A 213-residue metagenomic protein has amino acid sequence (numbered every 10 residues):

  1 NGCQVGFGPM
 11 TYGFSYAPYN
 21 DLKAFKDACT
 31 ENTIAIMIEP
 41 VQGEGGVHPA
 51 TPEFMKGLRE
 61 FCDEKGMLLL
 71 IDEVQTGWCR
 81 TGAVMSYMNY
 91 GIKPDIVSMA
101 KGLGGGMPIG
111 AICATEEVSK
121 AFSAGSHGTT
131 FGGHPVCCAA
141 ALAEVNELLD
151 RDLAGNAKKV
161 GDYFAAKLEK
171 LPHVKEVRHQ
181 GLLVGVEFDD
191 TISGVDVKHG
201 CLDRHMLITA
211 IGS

Functional and structural regions predicted by a protein language model:
N1-S213: Conserved N-terminal phosphate-binding loop of PLP-dependent enzymes in the Aspartate aminotransferase
